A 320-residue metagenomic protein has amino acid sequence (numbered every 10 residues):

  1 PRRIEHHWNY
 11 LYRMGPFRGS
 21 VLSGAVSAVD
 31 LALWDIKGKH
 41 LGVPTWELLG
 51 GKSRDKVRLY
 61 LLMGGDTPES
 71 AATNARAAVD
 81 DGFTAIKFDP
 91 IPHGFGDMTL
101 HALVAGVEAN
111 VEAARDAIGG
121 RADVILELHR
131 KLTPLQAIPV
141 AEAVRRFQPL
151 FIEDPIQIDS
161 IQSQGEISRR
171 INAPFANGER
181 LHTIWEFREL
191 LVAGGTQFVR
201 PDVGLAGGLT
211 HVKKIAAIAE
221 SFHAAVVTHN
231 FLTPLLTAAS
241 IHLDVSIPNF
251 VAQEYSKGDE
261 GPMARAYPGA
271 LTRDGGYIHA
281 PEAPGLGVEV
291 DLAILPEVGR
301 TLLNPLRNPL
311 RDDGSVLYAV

Functional and structural regions predicted by a protein language model:
P1-L41, Y318-A319: Metal- or metallocofactor-binding catalytic centers and their adjacent structured scaffolds across diverse enzyme
R3-H6, E142, D159-G285, E289: Shared catalytic-loop signature of beta/alpha-barrel
P16, V26, L62-D66, L235: Glycine-rich phosphate/pyrophosphate-binding beta-alpha loops
V29, G42, I86, E127 (+5 more regions): Conserved, mostly hydrophobic/aromatic
D30-D66, S70: Glycine-rich, aromatic-flanked loop segments that form ligand/cofactor-binding clefts across common enzyme folds
P44, R58, D123, P174 (+1 more regions): Proline-centered loop/turn at the N-terminus of a beta-strand
K56-I171: Metal-dependent enolase-superfamily TIM-barrel catalytic cores that perform enediolate-based chemistry
L286-V320: Extended hydrophobic packing segments that form well-structured cores
